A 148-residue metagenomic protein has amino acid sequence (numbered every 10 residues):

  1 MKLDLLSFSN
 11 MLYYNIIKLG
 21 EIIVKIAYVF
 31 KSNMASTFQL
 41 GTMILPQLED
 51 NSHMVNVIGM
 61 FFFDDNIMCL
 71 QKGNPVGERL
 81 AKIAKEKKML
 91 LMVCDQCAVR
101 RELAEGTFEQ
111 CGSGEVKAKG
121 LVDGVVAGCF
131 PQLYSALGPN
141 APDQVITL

Functional and structural regions predicted by a protein language model:
D4-I23: Short, Lys/Arg-enriched N-terminal segments with co-localized hydrophobic residues within the first ~10-30 amino acids
I26-G41, N66-G73: Short, glycine-rich nucleotide/cofactor-binding loops
S36-V55: Histidine-anchored nucleotide/phosphate-binding helix
T42-L45, N74-R79: Charged helix-capping and loop-helix junction motifs
H53-I58, M89: A generic structural motif
N56-I67: A short beta-strand-loop structural module common to alpha/beta enzyme folds
R79-D123: Mid-chain, well-packed structural core segment of small domains
V122-L137: A short aromatic-anchored loop/beta-hairpin motif
